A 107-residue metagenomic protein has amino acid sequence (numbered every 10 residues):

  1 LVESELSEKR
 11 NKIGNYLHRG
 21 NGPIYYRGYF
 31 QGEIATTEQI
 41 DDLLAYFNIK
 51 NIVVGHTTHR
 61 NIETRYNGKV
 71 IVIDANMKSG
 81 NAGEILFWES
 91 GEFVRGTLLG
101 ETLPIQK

Functional and structural regions predicted by a protein language model:
L1-K107: Feature recognizes metal-dependent phosphohydrolase scaffolds
